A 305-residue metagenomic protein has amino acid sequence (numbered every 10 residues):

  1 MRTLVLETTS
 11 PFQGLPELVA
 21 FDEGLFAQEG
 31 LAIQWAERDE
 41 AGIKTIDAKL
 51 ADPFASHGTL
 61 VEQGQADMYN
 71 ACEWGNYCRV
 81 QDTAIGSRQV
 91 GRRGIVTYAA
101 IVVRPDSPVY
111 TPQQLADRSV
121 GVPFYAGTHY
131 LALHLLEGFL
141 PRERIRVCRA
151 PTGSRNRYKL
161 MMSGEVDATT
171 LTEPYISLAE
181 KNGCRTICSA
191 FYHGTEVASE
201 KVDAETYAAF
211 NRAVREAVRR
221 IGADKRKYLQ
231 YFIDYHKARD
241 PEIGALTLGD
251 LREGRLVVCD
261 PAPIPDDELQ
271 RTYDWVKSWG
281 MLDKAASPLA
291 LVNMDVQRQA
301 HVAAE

Functional and structural regions predicted by a protein language model:
R2-H134, G138: Short, glycine-/small- and polar/acidic-enriched structural segments that line small-molecule recognition paths
N70-A71, V122, T152, T170-T172: Short beta-strand and adjacent tight-turn residues that come in two discontinuous sequence segments and form the edges
P105-Q114, P141-R142, E200-A208: Short helix-loop capping/hinge motifs at secondary-structure junctions, enriched in acidic/polar residues
G153-K237: Pocket-lining segment of extracytoplasmic ligand-binding domains
A204-D283: Secondary-structure end/capping motifs
D274-E305: Conserved C-terminal helix/tail region of periplasmic/extracytoplasmic solute-binding proteins
